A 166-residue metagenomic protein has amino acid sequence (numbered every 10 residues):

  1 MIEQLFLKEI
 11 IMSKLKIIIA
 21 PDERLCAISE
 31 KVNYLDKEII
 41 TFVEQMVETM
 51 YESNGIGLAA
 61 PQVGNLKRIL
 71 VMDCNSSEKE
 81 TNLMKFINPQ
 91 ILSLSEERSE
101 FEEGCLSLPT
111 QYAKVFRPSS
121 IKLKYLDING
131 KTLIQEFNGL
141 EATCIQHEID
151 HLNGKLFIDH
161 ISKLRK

Functional and structural regions predicted by a protein language model:
I2-K166: Positively charged
